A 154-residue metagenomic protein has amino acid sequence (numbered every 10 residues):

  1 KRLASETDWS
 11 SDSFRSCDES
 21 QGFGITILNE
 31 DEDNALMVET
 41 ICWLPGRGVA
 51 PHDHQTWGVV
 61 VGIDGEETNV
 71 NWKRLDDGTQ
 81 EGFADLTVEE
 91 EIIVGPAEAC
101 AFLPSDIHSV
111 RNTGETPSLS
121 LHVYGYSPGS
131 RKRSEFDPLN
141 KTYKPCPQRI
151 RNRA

Functional and structural regions predicted by a protein language model:
K1-S11: Polybasic, low-complexity association/targeting segments
S16-P45: A short glycine-rich, His/Asp/Glu-containing loop-to-beta-strand
E30-L36, R47-V59, T87: A short beta-loop-beta micro-motif enriched in histidine and acidic residues
E39-D53, I93, L103-S105: Conserved short histidine dyad/triad with adjacent acidic residue
I41-L44, D53-K73, V123-Y126: Short, conserved beta-strand element in jelly-roll/cupin
A50-H52, N69-V70, F102, H108-G114: Short beta-strand His + acidic residue motifs that chelate non-heme Fe in jelly-roll/DSBH and cupin folds
V59, R74-H108, P145-I150: Short acidic-glycine-tyrosine-enriched beta hairpin
T113-A154: Double-stranded beta-helix
